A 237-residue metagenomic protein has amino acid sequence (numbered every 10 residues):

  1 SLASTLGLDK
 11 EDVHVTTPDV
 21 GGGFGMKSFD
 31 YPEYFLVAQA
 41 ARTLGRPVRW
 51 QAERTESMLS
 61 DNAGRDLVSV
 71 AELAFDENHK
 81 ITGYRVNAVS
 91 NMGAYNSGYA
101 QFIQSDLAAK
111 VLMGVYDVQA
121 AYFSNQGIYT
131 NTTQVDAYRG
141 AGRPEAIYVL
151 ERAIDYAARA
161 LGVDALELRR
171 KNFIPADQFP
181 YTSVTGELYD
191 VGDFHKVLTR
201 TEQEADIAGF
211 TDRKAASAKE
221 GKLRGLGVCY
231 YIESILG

Functional and structural regions predicted by a protein language model:
S1-L44, G98-V111, A137-N172, K196 (+3 more regions): Alpha-helical support elements that line or immediately flank enzyme active sites and cofactor-binding pockets
S1-L6, F173-G237: Helix-loop-helix junctions that connect adjacent transmembrane helices in secondary transporters/permeases, recognized
A3, A38-A40, L59-N62, V70-A74 (+2 more regions): A generic local secondary-structure boundary/capping motif
E11-P18, G45-T55, T82-N87, V118 (+2 more regions): Beta-strand segments within the central parallel beta-sheet cores of soluble alpha/beta enzyme folds
D19, R54, N62-G64, F75-A108 (+1 more regions): Molybdopterin (Moco) oxidoreductase catalytic core of the xanthine/aldehyde oxidoreductase family
F35, D66-V70, L223: Short beta-strand-initiation
V48-A71, Y230, S234-I235: Structured beta-strand/loop patches that form or line metal/cofactor-binding pockets in enzymes
D66-A153, I232-G237: Glycine-rich loop/linker segments at domain edges
